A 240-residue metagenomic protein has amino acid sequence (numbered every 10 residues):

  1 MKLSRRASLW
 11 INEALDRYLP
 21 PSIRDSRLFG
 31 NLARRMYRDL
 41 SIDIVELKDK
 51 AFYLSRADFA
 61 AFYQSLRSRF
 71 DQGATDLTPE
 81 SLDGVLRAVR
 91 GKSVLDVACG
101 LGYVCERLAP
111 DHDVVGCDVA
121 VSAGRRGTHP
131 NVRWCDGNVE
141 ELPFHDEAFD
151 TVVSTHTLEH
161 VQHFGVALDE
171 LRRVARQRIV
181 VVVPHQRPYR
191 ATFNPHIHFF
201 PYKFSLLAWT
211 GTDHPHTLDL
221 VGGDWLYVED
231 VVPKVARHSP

Functional and structural regions predicted by a protein language model:
M1-E141, H145, L168, F193-P240: Conserved N-terminal segment of class I S-adenosyl-L-methionine
K92, D150, Q177: Conserved acidic residues
P143-D146, V161-Q162, R190: Activation segment
V153: A conserved beta-strand element that flanks and buttresses the S-adenosyl-L-methionine
T157: Hydrophobic adenine-recognition pocket in adenosine-nucleotide-binding enzymes
V161-E170: A short, conserved alpha-helix within the catalytic core of class I
Q177-H185: Conserved beta-strand signature within the Rossmann-like core of class I S-adenosyl-L-methionine
R187-F193: A short acidic, helix-capping loop that chelates divalent metal ions and anchors anionic groups
